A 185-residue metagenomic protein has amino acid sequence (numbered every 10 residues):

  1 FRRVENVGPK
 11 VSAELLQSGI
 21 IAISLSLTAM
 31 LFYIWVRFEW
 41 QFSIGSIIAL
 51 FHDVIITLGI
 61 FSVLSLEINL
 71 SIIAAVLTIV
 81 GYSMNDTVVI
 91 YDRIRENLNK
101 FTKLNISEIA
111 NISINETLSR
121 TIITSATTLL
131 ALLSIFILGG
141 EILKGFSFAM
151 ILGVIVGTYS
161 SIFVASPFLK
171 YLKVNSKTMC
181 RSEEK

Functional and structural regions predicted by a protein language model:
F1-K185: A structural signal for conserved, well-ordered secondary-structure elements that form binding/interaction cores
